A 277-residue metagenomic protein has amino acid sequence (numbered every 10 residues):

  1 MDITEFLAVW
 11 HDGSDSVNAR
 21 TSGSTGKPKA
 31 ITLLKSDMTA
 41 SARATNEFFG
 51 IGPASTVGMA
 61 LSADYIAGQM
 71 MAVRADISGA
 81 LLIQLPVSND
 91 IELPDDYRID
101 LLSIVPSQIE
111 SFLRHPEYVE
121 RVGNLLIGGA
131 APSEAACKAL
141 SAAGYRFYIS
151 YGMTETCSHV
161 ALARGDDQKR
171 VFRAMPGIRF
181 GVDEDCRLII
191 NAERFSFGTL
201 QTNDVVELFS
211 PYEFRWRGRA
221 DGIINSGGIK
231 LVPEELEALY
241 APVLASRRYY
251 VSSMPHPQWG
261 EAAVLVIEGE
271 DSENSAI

Functional and structural regions predicted by a protein language model:
I3-R20, P53-A54: Conserved pre-ATP/AMP-binding loop-to-beta segment of ANL
S16-R43, G50: Conserved AMP-binding A3 loop
T21-S24, V57, A72, L102 (+3 more regions): Conserved S/T- and glycine-rich ATP-binding loop of Class I adenylate-forming
S24, G129, G152, D204 (+1 more regions): Active-site glycine-centered loops adjacent to acidic/histidine catalytic or metal-binding residues that shape
T32-A40, T56-S111: AMP-binding/adenylate-forming
L113-D167: Gly/Ser/Thr-rich phosphate-binding loop
A131, V160-Q201: Adenylate-forming AMP-binding core of the ANL superfamily, especially NRPS adenylation
N203-I277: AMP-binding/adenylate-forming catalytic core of the ANL superfamily
